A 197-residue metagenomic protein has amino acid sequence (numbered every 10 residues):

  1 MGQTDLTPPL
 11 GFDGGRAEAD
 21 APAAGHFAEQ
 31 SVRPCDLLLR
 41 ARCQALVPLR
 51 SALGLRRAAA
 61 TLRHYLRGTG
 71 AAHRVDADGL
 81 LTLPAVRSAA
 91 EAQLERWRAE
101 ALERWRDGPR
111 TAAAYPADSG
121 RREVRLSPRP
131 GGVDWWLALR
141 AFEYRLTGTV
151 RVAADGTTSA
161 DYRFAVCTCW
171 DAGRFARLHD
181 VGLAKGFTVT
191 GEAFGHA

Functional and structural regions predicted by a protein language model:
M1-L139: Glycine-rich short-loop/terminal segments
G2-D5, G11, V152-T157, D161-A197: Active-site or metal-binding loop neighborhoods of secreted/extracellular toxin and effector enzymes
G14, A28-E29, L66-R67, V75 (+7 more regions): Intrinsically disordered, low-complexity regions enriched in small/polar residues
R125-A172: Acidic, glycine-rich flexible loop segments
